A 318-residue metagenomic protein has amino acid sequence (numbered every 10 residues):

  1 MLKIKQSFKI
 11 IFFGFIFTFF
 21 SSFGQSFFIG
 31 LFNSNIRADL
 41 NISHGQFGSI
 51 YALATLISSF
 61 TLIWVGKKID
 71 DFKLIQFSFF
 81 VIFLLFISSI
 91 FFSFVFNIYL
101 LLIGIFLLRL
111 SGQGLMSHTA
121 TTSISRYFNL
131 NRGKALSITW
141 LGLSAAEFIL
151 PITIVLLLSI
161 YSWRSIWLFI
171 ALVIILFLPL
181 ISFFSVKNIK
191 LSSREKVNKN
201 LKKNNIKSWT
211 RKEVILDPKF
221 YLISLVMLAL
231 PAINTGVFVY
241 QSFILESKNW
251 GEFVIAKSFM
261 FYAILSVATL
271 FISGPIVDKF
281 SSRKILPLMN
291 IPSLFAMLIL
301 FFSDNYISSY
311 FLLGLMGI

Functional and structural regions predicted by a protein language model:
K9-H44, T61-V65, L150, V237-S242: Extracytoplasmic
F19, Y99-L115, L228, S308-I318: Hydrophobic core of transmembrane alpha-helices in multi-pass small-molecule transporters, especially MFS/SLC-type
Q25, I29-N33, K212-S273: Extracytoplasmic gate region of multi-pass secondary transporters
S49-K67, M260-S273: Central cavity-lining transmembrane alpha-helices of secondary-active solute carriers, predominantly the Major
F60-I98, R283: Conserved MFS/SLC helix-loop-helix module at the cytosolic interface between two early adjacent transmembrane helices
I105-L141: Cytoplasmic helix-loop-helix junction between adjacent transmembrane helices in 12-TM secondary transporters
I138-T139, L143-K190: Helix-loop-helix hairpin linking two adjacent transmembrane segments in secondary transporters
Y262-L265, T269-I318: C-terminal transmembrane helical hairpin of 12-TM major facilitator-type secondary transporters
